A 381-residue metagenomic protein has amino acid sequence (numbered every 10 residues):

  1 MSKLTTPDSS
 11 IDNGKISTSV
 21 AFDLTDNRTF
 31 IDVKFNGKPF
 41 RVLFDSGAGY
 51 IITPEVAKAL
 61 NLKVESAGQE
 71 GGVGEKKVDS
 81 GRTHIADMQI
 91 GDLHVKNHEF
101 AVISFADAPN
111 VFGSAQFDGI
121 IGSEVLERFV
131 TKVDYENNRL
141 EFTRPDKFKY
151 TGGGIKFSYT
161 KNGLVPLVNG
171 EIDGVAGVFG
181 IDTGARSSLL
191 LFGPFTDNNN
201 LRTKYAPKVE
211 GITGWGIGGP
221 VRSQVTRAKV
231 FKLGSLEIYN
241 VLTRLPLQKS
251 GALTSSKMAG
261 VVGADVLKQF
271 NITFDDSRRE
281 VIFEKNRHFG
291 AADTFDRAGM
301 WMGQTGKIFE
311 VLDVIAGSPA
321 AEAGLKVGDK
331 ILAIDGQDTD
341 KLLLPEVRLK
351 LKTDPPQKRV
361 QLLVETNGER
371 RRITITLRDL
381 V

Functional and structural regions predicted by a protein language model:
M1-V381: Pepsin/retropepsin-fold aspartyl endopeptidases
